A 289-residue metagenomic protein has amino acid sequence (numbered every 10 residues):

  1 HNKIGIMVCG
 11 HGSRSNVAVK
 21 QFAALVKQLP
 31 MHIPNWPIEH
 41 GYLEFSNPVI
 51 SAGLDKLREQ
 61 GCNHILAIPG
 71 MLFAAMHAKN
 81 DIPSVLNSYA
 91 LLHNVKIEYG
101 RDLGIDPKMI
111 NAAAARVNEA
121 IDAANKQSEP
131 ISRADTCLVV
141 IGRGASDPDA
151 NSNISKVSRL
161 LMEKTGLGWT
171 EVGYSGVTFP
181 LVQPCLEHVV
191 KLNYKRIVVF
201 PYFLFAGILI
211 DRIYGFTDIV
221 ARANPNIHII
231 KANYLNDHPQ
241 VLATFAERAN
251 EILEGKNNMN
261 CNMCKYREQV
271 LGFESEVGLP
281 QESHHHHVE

Functional and structural regions predicted by a protein language model:
H1-E289: Active-site-proximal alpha-helix that buttresses catalytic centers in soluble enzyme cores
